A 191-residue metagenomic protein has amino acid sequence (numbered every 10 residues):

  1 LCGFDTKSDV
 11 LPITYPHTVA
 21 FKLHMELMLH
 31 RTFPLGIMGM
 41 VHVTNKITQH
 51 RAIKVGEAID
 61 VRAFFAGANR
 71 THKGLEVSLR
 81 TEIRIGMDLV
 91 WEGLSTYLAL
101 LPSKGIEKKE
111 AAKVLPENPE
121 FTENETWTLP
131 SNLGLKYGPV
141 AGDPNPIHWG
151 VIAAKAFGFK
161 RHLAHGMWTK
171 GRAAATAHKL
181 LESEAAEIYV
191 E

Functional and structural regions predicted by a protein language model:
L1-T44, K104-K109, K113-L181: Hot-dog-fold acyl-thioester-processing enzymes
L23-M25, V43-L129, E191: HotDog/MaoC-like acyl-thioester-processing domains
K170, A186-E191: Small/polar glycine-rich anion-binding or flexible loop at a beta-alpha turn
